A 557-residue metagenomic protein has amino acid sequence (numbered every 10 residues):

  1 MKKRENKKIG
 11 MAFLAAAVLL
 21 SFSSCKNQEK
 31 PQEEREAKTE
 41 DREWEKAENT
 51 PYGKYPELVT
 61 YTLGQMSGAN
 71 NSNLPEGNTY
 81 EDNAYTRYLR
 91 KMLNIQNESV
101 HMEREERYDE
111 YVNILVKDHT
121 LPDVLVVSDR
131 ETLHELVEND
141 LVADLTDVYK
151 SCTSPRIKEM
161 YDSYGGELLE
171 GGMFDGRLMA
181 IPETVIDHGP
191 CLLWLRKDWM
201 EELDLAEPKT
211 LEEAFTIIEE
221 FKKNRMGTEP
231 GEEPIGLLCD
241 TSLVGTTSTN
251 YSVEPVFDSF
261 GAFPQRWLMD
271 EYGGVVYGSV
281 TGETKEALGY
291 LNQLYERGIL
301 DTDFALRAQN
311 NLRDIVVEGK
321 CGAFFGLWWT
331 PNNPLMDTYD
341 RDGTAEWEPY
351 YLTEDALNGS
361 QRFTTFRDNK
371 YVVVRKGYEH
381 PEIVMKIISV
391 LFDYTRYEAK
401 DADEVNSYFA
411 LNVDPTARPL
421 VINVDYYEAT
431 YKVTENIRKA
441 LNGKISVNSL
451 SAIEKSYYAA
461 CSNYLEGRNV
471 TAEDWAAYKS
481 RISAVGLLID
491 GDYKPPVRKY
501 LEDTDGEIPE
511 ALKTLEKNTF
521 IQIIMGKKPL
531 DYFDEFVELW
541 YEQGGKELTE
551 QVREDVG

Functional and structural regions predicted by a protein language model:
K2, C25-A214, D258, V275-Y277 (+2 more regions): Conserved N-terminal structural module of periplasmic/extracytoplasmic solute-binding proteins
K7-Q28: Sec-dependent N-terminal signal peptides of Gram-positive bacterial secreted proteins and lipoproteins
K46, K386, D393-N518, K527: Conserved small-residue motifs centered on glycine
G53, D144-S163, A206, P264-G282 (+3 more regions): Short, solvent-exposed loop/beta-turn-alpha elements that line the ligand-binding surface or hinge of extracytoplasmic
K54-E57, K117-H119, L136-E138, G171-D175 (+5 more regions): Extracellular/periplasmic catalytic domains that process cell-envelope and extracellular macromolecules
S67-A84, D187-G189, L193-W194, E201-E207 (+3 more regions): Extracytoplasmic/periplasmic substrate-binding proteins
T146-S151, M173-Y251, M269-I315, K320 (+4 more regions): Helix-loop-helix "hinge/cap" segment bordering the ligand-binding cleft or interdomain interface
Q293-E296, L312-T330, D340-R341, A345 (+1 more regions): Glycine-rich, aromatic-lined ligand/substrate-binding cores of catalytic and carbohydrate-binding domains
